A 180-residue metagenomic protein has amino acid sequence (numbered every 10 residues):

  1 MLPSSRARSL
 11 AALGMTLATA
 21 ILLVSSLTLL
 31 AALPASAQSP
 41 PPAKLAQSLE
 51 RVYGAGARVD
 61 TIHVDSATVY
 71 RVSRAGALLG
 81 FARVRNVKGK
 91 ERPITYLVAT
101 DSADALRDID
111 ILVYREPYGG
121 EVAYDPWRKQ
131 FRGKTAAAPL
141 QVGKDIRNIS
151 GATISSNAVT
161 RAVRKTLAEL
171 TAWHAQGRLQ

Functional and structural regions predicted by a protein language model:
M1-V24, A31-P34, Q38: A cross-taxon signal for low-complexity, glycine/charged-rich
L33-N157, R161-Q180: Flexible, solvent-exposed loop/hinge segments and secondary-structure transition points
